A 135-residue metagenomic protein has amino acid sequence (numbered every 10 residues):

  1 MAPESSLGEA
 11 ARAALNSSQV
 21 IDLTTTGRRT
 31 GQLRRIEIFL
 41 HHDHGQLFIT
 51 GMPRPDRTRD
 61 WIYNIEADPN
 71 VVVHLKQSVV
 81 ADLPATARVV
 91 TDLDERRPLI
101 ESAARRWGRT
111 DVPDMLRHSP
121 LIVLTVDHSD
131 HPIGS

Functional and structural regions predicted by a protein language model:
M1-E4, G27-I38, V123-P132: Short, charge-rich amphipathic segments
M1-Q19: Extreme N-terminal tail/first-helix region
L7-A10, R35-I36, R109-T110: A generic local structural motif
S18-R54: Short beta-strand segments
P53-D130: Short, structured beta-strand-loop surface elements
